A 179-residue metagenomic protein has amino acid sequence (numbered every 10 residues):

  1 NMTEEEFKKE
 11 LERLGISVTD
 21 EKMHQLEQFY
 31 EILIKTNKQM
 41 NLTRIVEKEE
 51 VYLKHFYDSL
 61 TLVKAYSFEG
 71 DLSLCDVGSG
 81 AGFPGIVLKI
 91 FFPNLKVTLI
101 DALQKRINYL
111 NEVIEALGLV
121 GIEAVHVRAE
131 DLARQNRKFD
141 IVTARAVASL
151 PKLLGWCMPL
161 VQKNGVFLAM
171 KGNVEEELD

Functional and structural regions predicted by a protein language model:
M2-D71, C75, R106-N108, E112-I122: Class I SAM-dependent transferase core
S17, N41-R44, E50-V51, G82 (+3 more regions): Residue-level preference for alpha-helix termini and adjacent loops
Y30, A81-I86, H126-A129: Mobile beta-alpha loop/short-helix "lid" or hinge segments that flank ligand
C75, P84-V87, A102: Acidic/histidine-rich alpha-helical segments that form the ligand environment of transition-metal centers
G78: Conserved glycine-centered beta->alpha loop in an early N-terminal alpha/beta scaffold
A81-N94, G155: Conserved SAM-binding loop of SAM-dependent methyltransferases across substrates and taxa, primarily the Class I
L95-T98, A102-D179: S-adenosylmethionine
